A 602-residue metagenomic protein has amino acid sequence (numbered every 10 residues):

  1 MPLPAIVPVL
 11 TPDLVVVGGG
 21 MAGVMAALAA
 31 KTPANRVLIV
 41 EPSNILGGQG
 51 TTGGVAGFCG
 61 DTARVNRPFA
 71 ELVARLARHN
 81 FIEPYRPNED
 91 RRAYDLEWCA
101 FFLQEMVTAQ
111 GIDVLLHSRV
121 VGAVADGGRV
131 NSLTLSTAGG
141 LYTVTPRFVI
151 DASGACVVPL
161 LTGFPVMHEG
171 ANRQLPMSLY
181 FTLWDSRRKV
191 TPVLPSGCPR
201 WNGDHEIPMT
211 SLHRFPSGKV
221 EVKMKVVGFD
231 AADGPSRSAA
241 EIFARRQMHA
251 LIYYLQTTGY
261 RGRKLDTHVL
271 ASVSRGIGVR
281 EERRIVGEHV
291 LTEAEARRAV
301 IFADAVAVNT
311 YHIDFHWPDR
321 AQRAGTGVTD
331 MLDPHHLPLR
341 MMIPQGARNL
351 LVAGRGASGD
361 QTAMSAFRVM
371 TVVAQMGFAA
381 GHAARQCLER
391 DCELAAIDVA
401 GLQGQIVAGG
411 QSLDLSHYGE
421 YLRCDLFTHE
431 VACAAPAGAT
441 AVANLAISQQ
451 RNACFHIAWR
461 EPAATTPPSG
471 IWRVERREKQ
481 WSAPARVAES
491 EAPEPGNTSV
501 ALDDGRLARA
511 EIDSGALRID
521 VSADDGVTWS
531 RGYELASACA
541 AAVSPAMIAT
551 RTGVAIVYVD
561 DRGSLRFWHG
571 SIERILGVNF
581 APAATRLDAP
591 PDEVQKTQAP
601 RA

Functional and structural regions predicted by a protein language model:
L3, A29, N35-R36, E41-G122 (+3 more regions): Conserved N-terminal/central alpha/beta ligand/cofactor-binding core
P8-G20: Beta1/beta-strand and adjacent pyrophosphate-binding region of the FAD-binding site in flavoprotein oxidoreductases
V9, L141-T143, W481-S482: Short, mixed charged/polar active-site loops that provide acid/base catalysis or chelate metal/phosphate cofactors
G23: N-terminal Rossmann-fold NAD(P) dinucleotide-binding loop
L76, S136-T137, L141-F148, A152-L426: Flavin (FAD/FMN)-binding glycine-rich loop and adjacent Rossmann-like elements that form
G127-L133: Short, hydrophobic/aromatic-rich segments at coil-to-beta transitions
D425-A602: Extracellular, repeat-based ectodomains that mediate carbohydrate processing or recognition
